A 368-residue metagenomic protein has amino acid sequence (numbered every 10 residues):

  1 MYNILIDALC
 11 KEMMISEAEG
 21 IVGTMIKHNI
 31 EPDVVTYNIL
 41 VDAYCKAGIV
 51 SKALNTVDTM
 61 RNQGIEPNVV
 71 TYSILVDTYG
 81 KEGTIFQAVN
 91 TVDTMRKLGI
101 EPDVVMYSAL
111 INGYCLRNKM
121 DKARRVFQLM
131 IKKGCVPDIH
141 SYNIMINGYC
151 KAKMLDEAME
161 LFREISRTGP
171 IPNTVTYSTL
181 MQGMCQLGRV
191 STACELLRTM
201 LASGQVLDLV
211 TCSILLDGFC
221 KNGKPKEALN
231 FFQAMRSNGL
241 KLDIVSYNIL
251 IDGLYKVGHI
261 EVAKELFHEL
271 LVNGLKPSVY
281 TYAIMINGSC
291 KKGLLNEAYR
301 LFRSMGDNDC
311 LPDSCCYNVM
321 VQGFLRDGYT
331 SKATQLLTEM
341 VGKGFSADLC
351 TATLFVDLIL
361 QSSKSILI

Functional and structural regions predicted by a protein language model:
Y2-N3, D7, A18, D33-N38 (+33 more regions): Pentatricopeptide repeat
K11-G20, T24-K27, E31, V35 (+8 more regions): N-terminal targeting peptides
M14, M25, M60, M95 (+13 more regions): Methionine-biased hydrophobic packing positions in alpha-helices, especially within tandem helical repeat solenoids
V22, H28, Y37, A47-I49 (+16 more regions): A detector of tandem-repeat and repeat-rich interaction/domain scaffolds
V321, L325-I368: Leucine-rich solenoid repeat scaffolds
